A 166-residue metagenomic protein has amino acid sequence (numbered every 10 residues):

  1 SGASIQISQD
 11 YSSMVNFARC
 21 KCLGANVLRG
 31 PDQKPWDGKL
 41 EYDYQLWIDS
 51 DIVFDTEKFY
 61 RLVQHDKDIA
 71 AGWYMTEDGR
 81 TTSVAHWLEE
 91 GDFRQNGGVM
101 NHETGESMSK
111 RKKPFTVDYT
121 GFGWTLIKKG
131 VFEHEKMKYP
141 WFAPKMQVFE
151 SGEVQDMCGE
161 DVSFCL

Functional and structural regions predicted by a protein language model:
S1, S12, S151, C165-L166: C-terminal tail/extension regions appended to the core domain(s) of diverse proteins
S1-D32: N-terminal anchoring/stem segment of glycosyltransferases
M14, V53-F54: Glycine-/small-residue-rich active-site loops that bind phosphorylated ligands and cofactors
L23, D55-V148: Conserved catalytic core of nucleotide-sugar-dependent glycosyltransferases
D32-V53: Short beta-strand-to-loop acidic/aromatic patch adjacent to the donor-nucleotide binding site
F149-C158: A short acidic, glycine-rich active-site loop that binds or catalyzes chemistry on phosphate/adenosine moieties
E160-F164: Short active-site alpha-helical segment characteristic of glycosyltransferases and processive polysaccharide synthases
